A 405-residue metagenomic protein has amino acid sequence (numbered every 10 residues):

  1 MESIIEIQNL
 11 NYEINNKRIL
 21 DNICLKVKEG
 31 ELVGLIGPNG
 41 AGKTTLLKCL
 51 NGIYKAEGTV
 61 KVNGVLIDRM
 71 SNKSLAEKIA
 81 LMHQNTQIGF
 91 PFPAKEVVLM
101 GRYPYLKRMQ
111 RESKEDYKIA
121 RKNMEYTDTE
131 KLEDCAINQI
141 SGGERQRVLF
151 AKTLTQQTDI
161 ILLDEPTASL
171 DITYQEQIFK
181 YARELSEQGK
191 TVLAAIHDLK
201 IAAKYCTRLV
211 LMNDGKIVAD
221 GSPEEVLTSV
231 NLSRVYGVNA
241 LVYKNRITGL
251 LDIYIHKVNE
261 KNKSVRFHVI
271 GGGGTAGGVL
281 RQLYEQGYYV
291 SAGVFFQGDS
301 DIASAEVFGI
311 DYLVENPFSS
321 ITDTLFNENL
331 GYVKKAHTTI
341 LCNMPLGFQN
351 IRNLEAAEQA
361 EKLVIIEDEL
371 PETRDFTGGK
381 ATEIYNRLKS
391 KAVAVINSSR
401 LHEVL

Functional and structural regions predicted by a protein language model:
I36-P38: The feature captures the beta-strand-to-loop junction immediately N-terminal to the Walker
N51: Helix-to-loop junction immediately C-terminal to a conserved catalytic motif
G58-L66, L75: Conserved ABC transporter NBD signature motif
L99, K114-E133, Q157: Conserved ABC ATPase "signature" region
I161-E165: Catalytic Walker B motif of ABC-type/P-loop ATPase nucleotide-binding domains
D214-G215, G221: Conserved ABC ATPase "signature" C-loop
G237-D323, L341, E383-L405: ABC ATPase nucleotide-binding domains
